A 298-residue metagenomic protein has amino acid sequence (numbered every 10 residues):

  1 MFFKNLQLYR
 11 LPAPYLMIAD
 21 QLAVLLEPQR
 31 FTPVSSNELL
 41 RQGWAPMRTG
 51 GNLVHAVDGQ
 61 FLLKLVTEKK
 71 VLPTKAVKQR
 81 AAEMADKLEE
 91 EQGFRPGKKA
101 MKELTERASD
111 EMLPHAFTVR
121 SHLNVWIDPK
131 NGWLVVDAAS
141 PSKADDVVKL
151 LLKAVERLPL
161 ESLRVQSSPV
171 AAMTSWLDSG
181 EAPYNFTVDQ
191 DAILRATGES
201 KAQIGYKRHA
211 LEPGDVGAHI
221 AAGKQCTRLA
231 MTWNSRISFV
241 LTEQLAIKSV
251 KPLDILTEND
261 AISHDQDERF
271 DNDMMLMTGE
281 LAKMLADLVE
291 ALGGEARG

Functional and structural regions predicted by a protein language model:
M1-G298: Intrinsically disordered, low-complexity, charge-rich terminal extensions of nucleic-acid-associated complexes
